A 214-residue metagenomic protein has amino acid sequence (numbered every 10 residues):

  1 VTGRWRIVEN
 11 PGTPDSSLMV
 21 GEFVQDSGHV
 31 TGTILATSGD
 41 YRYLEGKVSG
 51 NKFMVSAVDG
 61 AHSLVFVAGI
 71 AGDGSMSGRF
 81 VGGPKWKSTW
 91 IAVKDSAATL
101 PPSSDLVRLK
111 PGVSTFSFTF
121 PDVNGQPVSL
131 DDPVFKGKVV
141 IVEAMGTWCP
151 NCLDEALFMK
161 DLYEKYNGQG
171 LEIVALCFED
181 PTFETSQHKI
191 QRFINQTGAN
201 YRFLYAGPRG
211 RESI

Functional and structural regions predicted by a protein language model:
V1-G72, S77-F80: Central antiparallel beta-sheet cores of small beta-barrel/beta-sandwich binding domains
P84-P121, P133-G137, R192: N-proximal helix/coil linker or "cap" segments that precede and/or mark the start of modular domains
F118-V140, Y163-Y166, S213-I214: A short beta-strand-turn-helix
T119, Q191-I214: Short, internal strand/loop/helix patches that form the active-site neighborhood or redox-interaction surface
I141-V142, I173: Hydrophobic beta-strand anchors of alpha/beta hydrolase catalytic cores
A144-D161, F178, T182-F183: Conserved redox-active cysteine motifs that mediate thiol-disulfide chemistry, especially di-cysteine Cys-X(1-2)-Cys
V174-C177, Y205: Short beta-strand segments
E184-Q191: Short, surface-exposed alpha-helical segments at coil->helix boundaries
